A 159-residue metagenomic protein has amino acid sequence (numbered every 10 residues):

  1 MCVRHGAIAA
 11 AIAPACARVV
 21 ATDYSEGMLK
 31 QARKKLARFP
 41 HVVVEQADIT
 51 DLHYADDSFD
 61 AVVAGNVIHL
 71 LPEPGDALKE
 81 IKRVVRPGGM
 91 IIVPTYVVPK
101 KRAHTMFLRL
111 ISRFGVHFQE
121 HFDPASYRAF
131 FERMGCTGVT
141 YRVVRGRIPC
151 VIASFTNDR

Functional and structural regions predicted by a protein language model:
V3-D51: Class I SAM-dependent methyltransferase SAM/SAH-binding core
V19, I91-I92: A short hydrophobic/small-residue beta-strand
G27, P72-D76: Short N-terminal helix/helix-N-cap motif within the alpha/beta-hydrolase-1
T50-V62: A short acidic, Gly/Pro-enriched loop at the edge of an enzyme's catalytic core that lines a small-molecule cofactor
A61-E73: A short SAM/SAH-binding and catalytic strip from SAM-dependent methyltransferases
G75-P87: A short glycine-rich, Lys/Arg-flanked "PGG" loop and its adjoining helix->strand segment in the class I
I92-C150: C-terminal alpha-helical "lid/dimerization" subdomain adjacent to the S-adenosyl-L-methionine
A153-R159: C-terminal lobe and adjacent flexible extensions of AdoMet/dcAdoMet transferase-like proteins
